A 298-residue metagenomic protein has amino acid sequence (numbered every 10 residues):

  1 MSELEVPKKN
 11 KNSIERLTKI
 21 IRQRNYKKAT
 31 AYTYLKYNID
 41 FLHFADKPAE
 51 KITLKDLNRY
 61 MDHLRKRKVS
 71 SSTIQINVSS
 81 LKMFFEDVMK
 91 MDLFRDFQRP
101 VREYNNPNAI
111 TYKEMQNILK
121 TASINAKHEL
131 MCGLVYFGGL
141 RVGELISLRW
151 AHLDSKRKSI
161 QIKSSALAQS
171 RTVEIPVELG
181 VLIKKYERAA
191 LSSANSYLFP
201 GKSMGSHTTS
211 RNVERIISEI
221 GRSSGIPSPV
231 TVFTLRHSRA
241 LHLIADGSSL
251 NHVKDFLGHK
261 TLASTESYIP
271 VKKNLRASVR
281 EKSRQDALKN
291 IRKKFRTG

Functional and structural regions predicted by a protein language model:
M1-G298: Conserved catalytic core of the tyrosine transesterase superfamily
